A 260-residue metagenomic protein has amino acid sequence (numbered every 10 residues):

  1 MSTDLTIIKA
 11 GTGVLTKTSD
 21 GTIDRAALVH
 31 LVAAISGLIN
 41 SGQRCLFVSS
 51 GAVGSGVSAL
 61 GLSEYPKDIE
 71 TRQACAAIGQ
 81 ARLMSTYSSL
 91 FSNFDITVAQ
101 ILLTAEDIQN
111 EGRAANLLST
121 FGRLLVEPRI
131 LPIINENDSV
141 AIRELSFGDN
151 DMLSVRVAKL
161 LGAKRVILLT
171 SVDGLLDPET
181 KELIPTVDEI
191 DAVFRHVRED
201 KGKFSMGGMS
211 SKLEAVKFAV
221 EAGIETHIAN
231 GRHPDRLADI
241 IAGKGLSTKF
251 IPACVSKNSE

Functional and structural regions predicted by a protein language model:
M1-E260: C-terminal catalytic "cap/lid" subdomain
